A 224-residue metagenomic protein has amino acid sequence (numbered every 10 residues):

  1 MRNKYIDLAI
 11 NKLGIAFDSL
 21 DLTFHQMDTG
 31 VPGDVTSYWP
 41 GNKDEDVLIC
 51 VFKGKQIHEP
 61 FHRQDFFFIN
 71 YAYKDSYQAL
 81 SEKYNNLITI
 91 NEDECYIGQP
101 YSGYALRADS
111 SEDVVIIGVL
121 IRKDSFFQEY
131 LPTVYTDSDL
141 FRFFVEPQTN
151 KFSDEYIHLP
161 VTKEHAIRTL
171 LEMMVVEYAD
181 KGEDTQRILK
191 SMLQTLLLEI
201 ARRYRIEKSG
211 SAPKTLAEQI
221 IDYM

Functional and structural regions predicted by a protein language model:
R2-D18, L22-F24, S37-Y38, R107-V176: A hydrophobic/aromatic-rich effector-binding and dimerization subdomain of bacterial HTH-type transcriptional regulators
L22-I57: Eukaryote-specific, low-hydrophobicity, charge-rich regions
K43-T149, G182: N-terminal regulatory/effector-sensing and dimerization cores that precede helix-turn-helix DNA-binding domains
F61, T185, P213: Residue-level marker of regulatory loop/turn positions in helix-turn-helix DNA-binding domains and in histidine
R63, V161-E164, K214: Short, solvent-exposed loop/helix junctions and linker helices that flank or host conserved functional motifs
L159-H165, Y178-S191: All-alpha amphipathic helical-bundle segments outside canonical DNA-binding/catalytic cores that form hydrophobic
A166-R168, L189-L197, A201-M224: A short, Lys/Arg-enriched amphipathic alpha-helix from helix-turn-helix/homeodomain DNA-binding modules
M174-K181, E207: Secondary-structure edge/capping motif, primarily at the C-terminal ends of alpha-helices and the immediately following
